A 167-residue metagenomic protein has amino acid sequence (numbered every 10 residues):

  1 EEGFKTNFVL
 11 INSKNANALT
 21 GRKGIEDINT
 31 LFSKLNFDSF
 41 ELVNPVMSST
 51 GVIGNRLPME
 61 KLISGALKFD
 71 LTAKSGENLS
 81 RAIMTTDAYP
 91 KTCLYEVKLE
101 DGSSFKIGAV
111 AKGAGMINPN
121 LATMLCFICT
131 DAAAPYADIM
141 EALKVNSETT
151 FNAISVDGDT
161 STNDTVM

Functional and structural regions predicted by a protein language model:
E1-T50, L67: Small-residue-rich
N29, N36-F151, S161: Glycine-rich, mobile lid/loop segments that gate access to catalytic sites or pores
S161-M167: A conserved active-site cap/scaffold subdomain adjacent to cofactor or substrate pockets
